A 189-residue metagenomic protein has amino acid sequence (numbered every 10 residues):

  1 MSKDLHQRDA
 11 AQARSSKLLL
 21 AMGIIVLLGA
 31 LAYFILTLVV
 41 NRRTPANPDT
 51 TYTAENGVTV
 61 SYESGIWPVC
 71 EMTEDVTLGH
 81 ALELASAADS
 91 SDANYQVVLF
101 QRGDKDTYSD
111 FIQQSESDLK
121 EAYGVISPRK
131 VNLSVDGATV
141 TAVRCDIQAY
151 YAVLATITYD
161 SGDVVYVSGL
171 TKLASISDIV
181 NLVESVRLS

Functional and structural regions predicted by a protein language model:
M1-S15: N-terminal Lys/Arg-rich, disordered targeting/topogenic segments
Q7-R8, S64-W67, S161-S189: Surface-exposed amphipathic alpha-helical segments
Q12, V39-V40, Y151-A155: N-proximal short alpha-helices
L18, M72-V165, L170-A174: Conserved polar/disulfide-associated segments of primarily extracytoplasmic proteins
L19-T37: Hydrophobic membrane-insertion alpha-helices, especially the h-region of bacterial N-terminal signal peptides
Y33-T53, G103-Y108: Short, compositionally biased strand/turn segments that nucleate or flank brief secondary-structure elements
N41-H80: N-terminal "mature-domain start" segment
P48, A93, L182: Residues that flank catalytic or metal-binding motifs in active/ligand-binding sites
